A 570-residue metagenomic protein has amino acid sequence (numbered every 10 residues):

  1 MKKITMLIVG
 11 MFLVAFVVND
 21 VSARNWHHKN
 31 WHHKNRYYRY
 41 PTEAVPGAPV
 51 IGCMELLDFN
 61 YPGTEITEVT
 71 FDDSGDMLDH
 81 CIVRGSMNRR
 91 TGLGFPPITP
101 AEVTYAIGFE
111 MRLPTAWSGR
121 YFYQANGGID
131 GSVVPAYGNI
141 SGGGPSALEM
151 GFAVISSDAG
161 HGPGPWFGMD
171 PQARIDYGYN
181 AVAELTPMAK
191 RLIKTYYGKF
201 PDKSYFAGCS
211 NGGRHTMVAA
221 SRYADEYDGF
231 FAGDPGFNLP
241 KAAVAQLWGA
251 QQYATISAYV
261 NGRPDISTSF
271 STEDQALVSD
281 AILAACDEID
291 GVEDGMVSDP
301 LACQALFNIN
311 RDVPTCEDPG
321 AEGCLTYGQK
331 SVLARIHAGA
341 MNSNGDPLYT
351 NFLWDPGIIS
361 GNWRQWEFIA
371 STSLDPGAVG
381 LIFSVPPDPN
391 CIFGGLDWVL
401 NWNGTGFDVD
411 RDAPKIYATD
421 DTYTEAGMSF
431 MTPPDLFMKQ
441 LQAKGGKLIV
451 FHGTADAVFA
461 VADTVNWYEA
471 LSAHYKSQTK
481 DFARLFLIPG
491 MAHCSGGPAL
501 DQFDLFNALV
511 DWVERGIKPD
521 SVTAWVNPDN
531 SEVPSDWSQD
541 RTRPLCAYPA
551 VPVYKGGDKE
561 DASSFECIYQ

Functional and structural regions predicted by a protein language model:
R24-R120, V133-G142, S279, V292-E293 (+5 more regions): Catalytic-loop region of hydrolases
S118, G127-G198, V244-A245, T405-F430 (+1 more regions): Cap/lid segment of the alpha/beta-hydrolase catalytic domain
K199-S210: Alpha/beta-hydrolase fold nucleophile elbow
G208-V218: Glycine-rich nucleophile elbow surrounding the catalytic serine of serine-hydrolase chemistry
V218-A220, D225-S343: A catalytic-pocket lid/entrance helix-loop region that shapes and gates access to the active site across common
I449-H452: Short beta-strand/loop motif that positions the catalytic acidic residue of the alpha/beta-hydrolase fold
V458-A462: Conserved alpha/beta-hydrolase "acid-adjacent" motif
F482-G496, P528-S531: Histidine-bearing beta->alpha loop at or near hydrolase active sites
